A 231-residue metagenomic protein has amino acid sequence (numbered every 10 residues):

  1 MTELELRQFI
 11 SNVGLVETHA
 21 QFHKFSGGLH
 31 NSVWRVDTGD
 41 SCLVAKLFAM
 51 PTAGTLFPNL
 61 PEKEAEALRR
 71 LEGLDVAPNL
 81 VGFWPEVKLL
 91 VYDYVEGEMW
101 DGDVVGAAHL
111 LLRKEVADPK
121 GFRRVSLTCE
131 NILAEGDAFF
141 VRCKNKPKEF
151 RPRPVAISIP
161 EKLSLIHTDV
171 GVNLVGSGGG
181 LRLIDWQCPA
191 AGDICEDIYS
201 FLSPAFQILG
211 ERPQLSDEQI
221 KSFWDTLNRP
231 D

Functional and structural regions predicted by a protein language model:
M1-H23: Juxta-kinase regulatory segment immediately upstream of eukaryotic protein kinase catalytic domains
S11-H19, G73-V76, S158-I159, P230: Short secondary-structure junctions
H23-L127, P160: ATP-binding pocket architecture of kinase catalytic cores
S26, H30-D37, L43-A45, R153-Y199: Active-site acidic catalytic loop and adjacent metal/ATP-binding pocket of ATP-dependent phosphoryl transfer enzymes
T52, M99, V175, A191-D193 (+1 more regions): Conserved protein kinase catalytic core
Y94-L165, C188-I194: A cross-family kinase active-site recognition segment
E196-P230: Active-site activation/catalytic loop segments of kinase-like enzymes and analogous catalytic loops in related
